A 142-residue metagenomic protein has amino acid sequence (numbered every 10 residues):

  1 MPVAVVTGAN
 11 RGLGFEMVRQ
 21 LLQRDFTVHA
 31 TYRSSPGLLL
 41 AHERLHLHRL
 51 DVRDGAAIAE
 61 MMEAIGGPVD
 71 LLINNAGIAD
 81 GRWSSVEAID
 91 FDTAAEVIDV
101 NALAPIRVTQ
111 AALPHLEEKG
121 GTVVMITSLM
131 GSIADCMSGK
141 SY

Functional and structural regions predicted by a protein language model:
M1-T27: Canonical Rossmann dinucleotide-binding motif of NAD(H)/NADP(H)-dependent dehydrogenases/reductases, specifically
E43-A56: Rossmann-fold cofactor-recognition segment
R53-P68: Conserved Rossmann-fold cofactor-binding substructure of NAD(P)-dependent oxidoreductases
E60, S84-D99: Active-site Tyr-X3-Lys motif and surrounding loop/helix of classical short-chain dehydrogenase/reductase
A76-R82: Conserved NAD(P)H cofactor-binding loop of Rossmann-fold oxidoreductase domains
I78, A88-A95, T122-Y142: Catalytic loop of short-chain dehydrogenase/reductase
V108-A112, L116: Hydrophobic positions on the long internal alpha-helix of Rossmann-like NAD(P)-dependent oxidoreductase domains
